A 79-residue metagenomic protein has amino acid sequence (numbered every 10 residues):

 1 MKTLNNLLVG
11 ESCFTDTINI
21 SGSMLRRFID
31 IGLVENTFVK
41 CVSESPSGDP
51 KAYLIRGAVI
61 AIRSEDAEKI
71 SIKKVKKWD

Functional and structural regions predicted by a protein language model:
K2-N6: Ubiquitin-like/PB1-type beta-grasp interaction modules and other compact soluble beta-rich domains
M24-R27, P46: Short alpha-helix capping/helix-loop boundary micro-motifs
T37-S43: A conserved acidic, glycine/proline-rich C-terminal tail/linker
G48-D79: C-terminal structural segments of small proteins and small subunits
